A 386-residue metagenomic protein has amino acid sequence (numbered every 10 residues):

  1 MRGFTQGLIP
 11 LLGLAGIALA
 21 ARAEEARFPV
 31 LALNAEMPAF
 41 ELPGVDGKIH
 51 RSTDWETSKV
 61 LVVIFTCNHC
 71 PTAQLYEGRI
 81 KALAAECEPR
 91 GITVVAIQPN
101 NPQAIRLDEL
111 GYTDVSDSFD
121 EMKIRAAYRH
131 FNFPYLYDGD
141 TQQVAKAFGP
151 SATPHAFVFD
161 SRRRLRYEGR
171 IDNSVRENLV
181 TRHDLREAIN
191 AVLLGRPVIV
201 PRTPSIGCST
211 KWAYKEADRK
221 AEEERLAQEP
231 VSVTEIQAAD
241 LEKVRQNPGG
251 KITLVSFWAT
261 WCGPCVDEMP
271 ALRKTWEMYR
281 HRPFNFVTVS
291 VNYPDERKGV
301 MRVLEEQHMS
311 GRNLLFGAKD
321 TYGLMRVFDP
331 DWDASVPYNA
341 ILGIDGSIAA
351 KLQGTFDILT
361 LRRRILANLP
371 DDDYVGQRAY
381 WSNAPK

Functional and structural regions predicted by a protein language model:
M1-I9: Bacterial N-terminal signal peptides that target proteins for export
F40-L61, V233-T253, R273-Y279, M325: A short beta-strand-turn-helix
L42-E86: N-terminal, post-signal-peptide region of Sec/Tat-exported proteins
K59-L61, T66-H69, K251-T253, W258-W261 (+2 more regions): Short pre-active-site segment immediately N-terminal to redox-active cysteine/selenocysteine motifs in thiol-based
C67-R79, F257-K274: Conserved redox-active cysteine motifs that mediate thiol-disulfide chemistry, especially di-cysteine Cys-X(1-2)-Cys
G91-S116, F131-T141, R282-R297, M309-T321: Thiol-based oxidoreductase modules, predominantly thioredoxin-like and allied folds used for disulfide exchange
D114-V158, L165-R166, M301-V336, I344: Short, internal strand/loop/helix patches that form the active-site neighborhood or redox-interaction surface
D160-V233, V336-K386: Thiol-/selenol-based redox modules, centered on thioredoxin-like and closely related oxidoreductase domains
